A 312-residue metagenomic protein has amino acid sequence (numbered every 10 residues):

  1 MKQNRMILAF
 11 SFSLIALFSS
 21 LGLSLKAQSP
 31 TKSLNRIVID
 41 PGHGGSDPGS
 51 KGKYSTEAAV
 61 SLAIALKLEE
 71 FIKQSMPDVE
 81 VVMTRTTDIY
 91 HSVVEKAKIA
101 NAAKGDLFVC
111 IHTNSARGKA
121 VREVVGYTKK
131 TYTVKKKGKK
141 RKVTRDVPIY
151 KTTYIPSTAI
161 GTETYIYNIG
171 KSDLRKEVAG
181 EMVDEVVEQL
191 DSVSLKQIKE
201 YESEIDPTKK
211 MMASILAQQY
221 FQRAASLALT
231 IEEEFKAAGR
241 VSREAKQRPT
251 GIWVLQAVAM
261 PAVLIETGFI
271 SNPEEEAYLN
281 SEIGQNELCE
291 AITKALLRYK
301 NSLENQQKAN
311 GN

Functional and structural regions predicted by a protein language model:
M1-Q3, L25, E95: Generic cytosolic/nucleocytoplasmic N-terminal low-complexity/intrinsically disordered segments
M1-S11: Bacterial N-terminal signal peptides that target proteins for export
A9-S20: Bacterial N-terminal signal peptides
S20, G49-K51, E275, S302: Residue-level recognition of conserved structural "scaffold" positions that shape functional pockets and channels
G22-S29: Boundary at the C-terminal end of the N-terminal hydrophobic targeting segment
S29-L34, A59-N312: Active-site-proximal helix/loop segments of hydrolytic enzymes
N35-Y54: Short glycine-rich His-centered loop
